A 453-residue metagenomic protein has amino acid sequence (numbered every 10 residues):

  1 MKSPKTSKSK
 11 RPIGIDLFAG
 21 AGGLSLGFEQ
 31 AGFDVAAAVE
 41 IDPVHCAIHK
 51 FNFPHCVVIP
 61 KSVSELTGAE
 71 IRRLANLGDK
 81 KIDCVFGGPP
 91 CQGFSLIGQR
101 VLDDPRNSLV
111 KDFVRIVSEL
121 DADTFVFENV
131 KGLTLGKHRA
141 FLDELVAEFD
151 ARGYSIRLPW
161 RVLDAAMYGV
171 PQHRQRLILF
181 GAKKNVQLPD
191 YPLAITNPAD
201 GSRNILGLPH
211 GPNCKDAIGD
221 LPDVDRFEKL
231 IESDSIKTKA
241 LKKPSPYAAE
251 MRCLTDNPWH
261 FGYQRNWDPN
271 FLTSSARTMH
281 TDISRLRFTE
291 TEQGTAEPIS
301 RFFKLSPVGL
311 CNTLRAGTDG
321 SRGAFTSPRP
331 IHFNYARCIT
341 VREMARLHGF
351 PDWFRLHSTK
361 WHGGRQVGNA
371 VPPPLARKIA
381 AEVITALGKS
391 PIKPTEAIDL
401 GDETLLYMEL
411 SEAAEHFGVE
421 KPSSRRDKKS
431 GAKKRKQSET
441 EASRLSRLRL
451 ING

Functional and structural regions predicted by a protein language model:
K2-D121, K131-L135, R139-D143, D150: Core alpha/beta nucleotide-donor-binding catalytic domains of modification enzymes
G22, P43, K111, R139-D143 (+5 more regions): A structural signal for well-ordered alpha-helical segments within the folded catalytic domains of diverse enzymes
N52, A194-T196, S327-I331: Short Gly/aromatic-enriched secondary-structure transition segments
L66, F94, L133, V170 (+5 more regions): Short clusters of hydrophobic/aromatic residues that line enzyme substrate/ligand-binding pockets
R72-D79, L96-Q293: Class I S-adenosyl-L-methionine
K237-G453: C-terminal target-recognition/interaction regions appended to catalytic cores
